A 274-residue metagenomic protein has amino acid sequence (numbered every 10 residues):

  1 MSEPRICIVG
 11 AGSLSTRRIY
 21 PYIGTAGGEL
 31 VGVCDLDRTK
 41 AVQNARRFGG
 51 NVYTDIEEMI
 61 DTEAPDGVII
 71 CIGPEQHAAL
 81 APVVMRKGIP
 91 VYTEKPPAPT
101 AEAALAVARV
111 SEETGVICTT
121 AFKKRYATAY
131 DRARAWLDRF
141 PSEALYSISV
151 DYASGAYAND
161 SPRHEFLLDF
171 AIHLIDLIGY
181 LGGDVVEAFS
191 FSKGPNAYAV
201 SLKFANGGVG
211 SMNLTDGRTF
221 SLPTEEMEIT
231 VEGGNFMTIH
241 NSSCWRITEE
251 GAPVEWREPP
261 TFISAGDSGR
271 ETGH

Functional and structural regions predicted by a protein language model:
M1-F48: N-terminal Rossmann-like dinucleotide-binding module
R18, G50-V110: Beta-loop-alpha module in the N-terminal Rossmann-like domain of NAD(P)-dependent dehydrogenases, especially those
T54, T93, C118-T120, M212 (+1 more regions): Hydrophobic residues in well-ordered beta-strands that form the structural core
A98-Y157: A contiguous active-site-proximal alpha/beta segment in oxidoreductase catalytic domains
A121-A129, G155-E187: Mid-domain beta-loop-alpha active-site segment that forms a flexible, acidic cofactor/metal-binding surface
D169-C244: Contiguous beta-strand/loop segments that form the cofactor/metal-binding neighborhood of enzyme cores
M227-H274: C-terminal glycine/acidic-rich active-site capping loop/insertion
